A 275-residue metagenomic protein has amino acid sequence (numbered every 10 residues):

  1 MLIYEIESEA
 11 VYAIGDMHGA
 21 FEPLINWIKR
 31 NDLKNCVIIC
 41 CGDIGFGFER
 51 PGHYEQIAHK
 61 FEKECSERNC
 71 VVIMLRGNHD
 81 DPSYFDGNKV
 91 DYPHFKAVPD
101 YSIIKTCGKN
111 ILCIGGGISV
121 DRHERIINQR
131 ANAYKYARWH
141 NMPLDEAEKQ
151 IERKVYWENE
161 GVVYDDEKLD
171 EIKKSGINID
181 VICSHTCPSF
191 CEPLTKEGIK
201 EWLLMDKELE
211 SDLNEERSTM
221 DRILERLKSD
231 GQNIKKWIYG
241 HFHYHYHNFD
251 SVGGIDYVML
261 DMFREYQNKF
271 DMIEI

Functional and structural regions predicted by a protein language model:
L2-Y12, I103-C113, N178-V181, D250-Y257: Beta-strand-turn-beta hairpins that frame and shape the catalytic cleft of phosphate-ester-processing enzymes
I3, I14, G19-C107, E201-L203 (+2 more regions): Core catalytic region of metal-dependent phosphoesterases/phosphodiesterases, especially metallo-beta-lactamase-like
E7-S8, L33-C36, N69, G108 (+3 more regions): A general structural motif
A13-G15, I38-D43, V71-H79, A97-P99 (+4 more regions): Active-site neighborhood of phospho(di)ester-bond hydrolases with catalytic His/Asp-centered motifs
A20-E22, G47-E49, D81-F85, I104-C107 (+4 more regions): Short catalytic/ligand-binding loop motif for oxyanion handling, primarily in non-cytosolic enzymes, centered on
R30-N31, I172-K174, L227-S229: Structural motif
K105-C107, D221-D230, F242-I275: Binuclear metal-dependent phosphoesterase catalytic core
K109-S218: Active-site-proximal loop/helix segment associated with metal-binding centers of metalloenzymes
